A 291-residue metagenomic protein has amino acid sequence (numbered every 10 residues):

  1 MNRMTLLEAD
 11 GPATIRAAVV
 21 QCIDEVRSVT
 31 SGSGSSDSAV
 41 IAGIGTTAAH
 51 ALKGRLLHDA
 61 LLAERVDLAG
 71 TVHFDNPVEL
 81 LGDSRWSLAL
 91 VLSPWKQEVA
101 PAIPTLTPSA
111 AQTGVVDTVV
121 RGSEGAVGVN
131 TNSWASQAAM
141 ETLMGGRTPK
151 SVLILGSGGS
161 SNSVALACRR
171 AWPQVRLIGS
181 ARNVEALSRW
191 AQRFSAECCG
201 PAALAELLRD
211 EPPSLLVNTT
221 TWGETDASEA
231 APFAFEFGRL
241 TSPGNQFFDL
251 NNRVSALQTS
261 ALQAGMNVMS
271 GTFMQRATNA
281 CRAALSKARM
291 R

Functional and structural regions predicted by a protein language model:
M1-M144, V254: Phosphate/diphosphate ligand-binding glycine-rich loop within oxidoreductases
N2-V26, E64, P243-R291: Adenosine-phosphate binding glycine-rich loop
A17, S38-A42, V152, L177 (+1 more regions): Conserved hydrophobic helix-helix packing surfaces used for dimerization/oligomerization
G32-S35, G145-T148, R169-P173, R209 (+1 more regions): Short, conserved loop/helix-junction motifs that constitute active-site signature segments in enzyme catalytic cores
G45, N130-S133, M140, M144 (+2 more regions): Glycine-rich adenosine-cofactor-binding loop
R170-R176, A264-N267: Conserved S-adenosyl-L-methionine
P173-F194: NAD(P)-binding Rossmann-fold cofactor-contacting core
F194-M269: Rossmann-like adenosine-cofactor binding region
